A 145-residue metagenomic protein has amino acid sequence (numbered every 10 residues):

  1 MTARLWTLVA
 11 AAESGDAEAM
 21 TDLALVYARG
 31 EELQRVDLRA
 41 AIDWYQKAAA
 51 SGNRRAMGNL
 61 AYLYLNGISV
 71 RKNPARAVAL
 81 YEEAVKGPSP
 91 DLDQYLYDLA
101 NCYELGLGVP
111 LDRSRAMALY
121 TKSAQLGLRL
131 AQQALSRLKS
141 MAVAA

Functional and structural regions predicted by a protein language model:
M1-R29: N-terminal segments that cap or nucleate solenoid repeat domains
M1-T7, Q34-W44, R71-E83, P110-L119 (+1 more regions): Structural signature of tandem alpha-helical TPR/SEL1-like repeats, specifically the intra-repeat loop/turn
V9-A11, K47-A48, E83-A84, S123: Canonical positions in the second alpha-helix
E13-D16, G30-E31, A50-N53, N66-I68 (+5 more regions): Short helix-capping/linker turns of helical repeat alpha-solenoids
A19, A56, V70, Y95 (+1 more regions): TPR alpha-solenoid repeat register
D22-R29, M57-N66, L80, L96-L105 (+1 more regions): Hydrophobic face of amphipathic alpha-helices that form TPR/SEL1-like repeat modules and related alpha-solenoid
K122-A145: Terminal, low-structured helical/coil segments at or just beyond the last alpha-helical repeat
